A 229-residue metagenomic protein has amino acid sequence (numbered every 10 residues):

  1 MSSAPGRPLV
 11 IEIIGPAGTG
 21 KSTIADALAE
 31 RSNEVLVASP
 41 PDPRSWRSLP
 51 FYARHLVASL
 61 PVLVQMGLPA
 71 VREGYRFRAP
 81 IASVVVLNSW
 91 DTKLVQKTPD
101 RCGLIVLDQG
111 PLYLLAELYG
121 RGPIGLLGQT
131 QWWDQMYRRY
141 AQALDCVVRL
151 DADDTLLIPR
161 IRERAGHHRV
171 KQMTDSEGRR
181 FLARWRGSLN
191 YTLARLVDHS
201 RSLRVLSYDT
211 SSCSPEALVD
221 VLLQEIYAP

Functional and structural regions predicted by a protein language model:
I13: Hydrophobic anchor at the beta1->P-loop junction of P-loop NTPases
P16: P-loop (Walker A) phosphate-binding loop of NTP-binding proteins
K21: Conserved lysine of the Walker
I24, L28: Hydrophobic positions on the alpha1 helix immediately C-terminal to the Walker A/P-loop
E30-S39: Post-Walker A helix-loop "phosphate-sensing" segment adjacent to the P-loop in P-loop NTPases
P43-L127: ATP-dependent small-molecule kinase phosphotransfer cores that center on conserved nucleotide phosphate-binding segments
L114-W132, M136-L189: A glycine- and Lys/Arg-enriched "phosphate-lid" helix/loop adjacent to the NTP-binding pocket of small-molecule kinases
R162-P229: NTP-dependent small-molecule kinase module
